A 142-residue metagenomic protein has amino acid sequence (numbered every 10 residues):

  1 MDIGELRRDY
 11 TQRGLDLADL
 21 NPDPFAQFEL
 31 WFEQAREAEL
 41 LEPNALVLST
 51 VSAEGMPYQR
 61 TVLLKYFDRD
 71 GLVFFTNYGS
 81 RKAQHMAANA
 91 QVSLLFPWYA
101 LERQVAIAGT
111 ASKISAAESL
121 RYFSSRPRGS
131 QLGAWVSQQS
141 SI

Functional and structural regions predicted by a protein language model:
M1-I142: Binding-site signature for planar aromatic cofactors or substrates
